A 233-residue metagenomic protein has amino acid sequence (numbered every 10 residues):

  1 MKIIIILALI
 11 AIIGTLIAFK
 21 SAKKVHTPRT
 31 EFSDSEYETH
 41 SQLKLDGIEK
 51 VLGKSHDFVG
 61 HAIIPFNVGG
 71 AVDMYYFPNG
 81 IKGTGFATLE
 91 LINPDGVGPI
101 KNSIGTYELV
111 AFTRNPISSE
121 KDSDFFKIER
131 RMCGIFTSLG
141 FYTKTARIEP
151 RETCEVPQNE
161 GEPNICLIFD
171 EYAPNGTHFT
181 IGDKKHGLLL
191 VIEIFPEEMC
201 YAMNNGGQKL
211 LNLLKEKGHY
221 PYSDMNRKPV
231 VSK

Functional and structural regions predicted by a protein language model:
I3-L7, I12, L16-T88, G96-I104 (+1 more regions): Acidic, proline/glycine-rich low-complexity IDRs
